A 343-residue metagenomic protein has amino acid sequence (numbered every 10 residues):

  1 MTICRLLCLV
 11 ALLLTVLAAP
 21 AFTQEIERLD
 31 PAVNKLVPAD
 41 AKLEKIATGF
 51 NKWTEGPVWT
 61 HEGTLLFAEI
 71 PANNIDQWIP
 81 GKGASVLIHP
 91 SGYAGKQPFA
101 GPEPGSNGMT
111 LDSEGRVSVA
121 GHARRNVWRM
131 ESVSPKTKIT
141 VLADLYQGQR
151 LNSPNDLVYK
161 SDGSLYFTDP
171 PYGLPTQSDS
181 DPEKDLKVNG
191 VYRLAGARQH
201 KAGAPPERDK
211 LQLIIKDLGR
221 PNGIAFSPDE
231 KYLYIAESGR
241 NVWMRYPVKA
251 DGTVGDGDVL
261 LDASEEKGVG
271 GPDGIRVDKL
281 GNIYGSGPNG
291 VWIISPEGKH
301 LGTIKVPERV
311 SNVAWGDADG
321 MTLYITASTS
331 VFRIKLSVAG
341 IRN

Functional and structural regions predicted by a protein language model:
F22-K42, A202-G203, R342-N343: Blade/loop signatures of beta-propeller domains
Q24, L29-P31, K42-N74: Beta-strand-rich domains and repeat architectures in extracellular enzymes and scaffolds, especially beta-propellers
E44-A47, S85-G92, K138-D144, G203-I215 (+3 more regions): Beta-propeller fold detector
G49-T64, Y93-G121, Q147-L165, D185-G190 (+4 more regions): Beta-rich, blade/repeat-based domains predominating in secreted/periplasmic proteins but also intracellular
I70, H122, P170-Y172, S238 (+4 more regions): Short loop/turn segments immediately following the C-termini of beta-strands
N74-D76, N126-W128, G190-Y192, V242-M244 (+2 more regions): A short loop-to-beta-strand structural motif that recurs across blades of beta-propeller domains
S132-S134, G196-A202, Y246-T253, L336-R342: Short loop/turn segments immediately following beta-strands, especially the blade-tip and inter-blade linker loops
F167-L186, L336: Short, conserved, GDST-rich strand-edge loop motifs in beta-rich repeat architectures
